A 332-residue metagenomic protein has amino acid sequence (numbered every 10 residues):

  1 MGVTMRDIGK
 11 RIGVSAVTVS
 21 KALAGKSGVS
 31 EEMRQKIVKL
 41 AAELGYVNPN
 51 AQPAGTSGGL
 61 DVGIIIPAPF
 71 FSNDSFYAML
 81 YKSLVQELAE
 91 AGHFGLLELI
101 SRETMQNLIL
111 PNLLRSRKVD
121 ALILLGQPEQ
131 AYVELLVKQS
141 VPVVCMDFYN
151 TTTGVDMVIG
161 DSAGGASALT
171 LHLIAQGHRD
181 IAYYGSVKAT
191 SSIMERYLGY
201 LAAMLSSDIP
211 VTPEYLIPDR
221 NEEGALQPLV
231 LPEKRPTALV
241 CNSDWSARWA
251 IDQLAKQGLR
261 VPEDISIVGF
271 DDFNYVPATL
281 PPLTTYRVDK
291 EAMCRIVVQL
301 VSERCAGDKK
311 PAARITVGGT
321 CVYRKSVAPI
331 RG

Functional and structural regions predicted by a protein language model:
M1-G58: N-terminal helix-turn-helix DNA-binding module of bacterial transcription factors
G59-L171, L229-K234: Alpha-helical recognition/docking segments in bacterial nutrient-uptake and carbohydrate-utilization systems
S75-E90, G165-A168, S191-P210, W249 (+1 more regions): Short, solvent-exposed amphipathic alpha-helices that sit in or adjacent to ligand/effector-binding or catalytic
L88-I100, Y183, Y197, L201-E222: Short beta-strand elements in bilobed, periplasmic/extracellular small-molecule ligand-binding domains
V158-Y183, N221-P228, A247, V288-A306: Hydrophobic alpha-helical segments within soluble ligand-binding/sensing domains
L169-D208, A313-A328: An alpha-beta-alpha
R179-I181, V211-E214, V261-S266: Short acidic capping loops at alpha-helix termini that bridge into adjacent secondary structure
Q227-G332: Flexible loop/turn connectors
